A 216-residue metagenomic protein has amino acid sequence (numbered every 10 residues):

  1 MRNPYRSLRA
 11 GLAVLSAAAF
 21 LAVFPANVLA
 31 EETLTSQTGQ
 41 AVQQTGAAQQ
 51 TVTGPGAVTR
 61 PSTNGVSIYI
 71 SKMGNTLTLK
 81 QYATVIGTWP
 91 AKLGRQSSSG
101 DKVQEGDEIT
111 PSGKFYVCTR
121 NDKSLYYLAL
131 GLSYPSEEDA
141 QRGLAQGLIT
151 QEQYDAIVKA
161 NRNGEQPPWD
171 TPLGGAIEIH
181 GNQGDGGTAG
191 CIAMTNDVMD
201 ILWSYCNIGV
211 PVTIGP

Functional and structural regions predicted by a protein language model:
N3-L15: Bacterial N-terminal signal peptides that target proteins for export
A13-V23: Bacterial N-terminal signal peptides
P25-A30: Sec/Tat signal peptide C-region and signal peptidase I cleavage site
E31-N64: Extracellular/luminal recognition modules and glycoprotein regions
Q40, Q44, A57-R60, T119-P216: Exported/periplasmic cell-wall-interacting domains
V52-S67, K72-M73, P90-T119, N196-D197: N-terminal post-signal-peptidase region of extra-cytosolic proteins
T78-K80: Core beta-strand residues in small-molecule sensory/regulatory alpha/beta domains
V85-I86: Local beta-strand/beta-hairpin segments that build beta-sheet-rich folds
